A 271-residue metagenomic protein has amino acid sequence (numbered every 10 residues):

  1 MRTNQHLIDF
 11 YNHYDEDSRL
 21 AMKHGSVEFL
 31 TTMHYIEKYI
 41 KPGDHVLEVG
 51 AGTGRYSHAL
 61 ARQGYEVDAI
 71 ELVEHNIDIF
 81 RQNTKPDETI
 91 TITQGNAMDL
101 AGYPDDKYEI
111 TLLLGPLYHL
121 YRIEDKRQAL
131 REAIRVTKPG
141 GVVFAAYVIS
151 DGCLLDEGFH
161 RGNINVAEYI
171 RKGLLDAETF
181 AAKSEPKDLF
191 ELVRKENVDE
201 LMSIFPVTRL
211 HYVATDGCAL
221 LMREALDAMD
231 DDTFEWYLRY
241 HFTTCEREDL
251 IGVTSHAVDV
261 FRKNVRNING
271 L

Functional and structural regions predicted by a protein language model:
M1-P42, R55: Conserved class I S-adenosyl-L-methionine
R55-D99: Class I SAM-dependent methyltransferase SAM/SAH-binding core
A101-T111: A short acidic, Gly/Pro-enriched loop at the edge of an enzyme's catalytic core that lines a small-molecule cofactor
E109-E124: A short SAM/SAH-binding and catalytic strip from SAM-dependent methyltransferases
L120, A182-N197: Acceptor-substrate binding/catalytic loop of class I
R127-P139: A short glycine-rich, Lys/Arg-flanked "PGG" loop and its adjoining helix->strand segment in the class I
V142-G173: Conserved class I S-adenosyl-L-methionine
L210-L271: A C-terminal cap/extension of S-adenosyl-L-methionine-dependent methyltransferases that defines the acceptor-substrate
